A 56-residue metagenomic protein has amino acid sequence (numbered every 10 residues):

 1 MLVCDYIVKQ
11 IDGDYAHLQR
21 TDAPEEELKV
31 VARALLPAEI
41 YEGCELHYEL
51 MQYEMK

Functional and structural regions predicted by a protein language model:
M1-D12: Structural detector for short beta-strands of small beta-barrel domains
D14-L18: Short aromatic-glycine-enriched beta-strand elements
E26-P37: Beta-strand/loop nucleic-acid-binding surfaces
L35-H47: Short nucleic-acid-contacting surface segments enriched for D/E, G, S/T with interspersed K/R
L50-K56: Short, Lys/Arg- and Gly-enriched loop/turn segments at beta-strand edges
